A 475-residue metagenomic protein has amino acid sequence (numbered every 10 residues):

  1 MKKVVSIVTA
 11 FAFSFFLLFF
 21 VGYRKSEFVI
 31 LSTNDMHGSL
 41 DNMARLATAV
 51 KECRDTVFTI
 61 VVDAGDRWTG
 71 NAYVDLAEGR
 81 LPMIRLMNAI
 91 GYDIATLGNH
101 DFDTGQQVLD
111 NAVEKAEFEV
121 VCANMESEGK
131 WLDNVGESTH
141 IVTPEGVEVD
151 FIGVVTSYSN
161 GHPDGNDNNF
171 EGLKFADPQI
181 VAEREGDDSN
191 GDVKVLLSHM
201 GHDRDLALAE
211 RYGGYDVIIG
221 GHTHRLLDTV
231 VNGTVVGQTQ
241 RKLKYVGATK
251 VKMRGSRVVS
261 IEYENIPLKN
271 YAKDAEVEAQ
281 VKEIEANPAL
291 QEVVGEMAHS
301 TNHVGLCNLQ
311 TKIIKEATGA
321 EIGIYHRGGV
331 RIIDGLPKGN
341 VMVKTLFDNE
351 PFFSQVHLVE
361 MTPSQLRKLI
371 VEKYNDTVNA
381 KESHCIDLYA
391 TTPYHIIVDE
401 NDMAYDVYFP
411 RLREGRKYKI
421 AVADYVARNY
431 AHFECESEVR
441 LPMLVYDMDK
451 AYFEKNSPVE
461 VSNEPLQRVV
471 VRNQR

Functional and structural regions predicted by a protein language model:
M1-S26: Bacterial Sec-dependent N-terminal signal peptides
K3, T249-M253, V398: Assembly/interface hotspot detector across virion components, adhesins/toxins, and nucleic-acid enzymes
G22-K273, H303-I313, G323, N375-T377 (+1 more regions): Acidic, metal/ion-coordinating pockets
E27, S39-A49, E117-V120, L309-K312 (+2 more regions): Feature captures C-terminal
S32-N34, N169, G295-S300, P351-Q355 (+1 more regions): Glycine- and acidic
T59, R67, R85, E285-N287 (+2 more regions): Short, flexible segments with low predicted structural confidence
V277-A279: Long, charged amphipathic helices and adjacent flexible linkers at domain junctions
A286-G305: Glycine-rich phosphate/diphosphate-binding loops and the adjacent beta-loop-alpha structural elements that coordinate
